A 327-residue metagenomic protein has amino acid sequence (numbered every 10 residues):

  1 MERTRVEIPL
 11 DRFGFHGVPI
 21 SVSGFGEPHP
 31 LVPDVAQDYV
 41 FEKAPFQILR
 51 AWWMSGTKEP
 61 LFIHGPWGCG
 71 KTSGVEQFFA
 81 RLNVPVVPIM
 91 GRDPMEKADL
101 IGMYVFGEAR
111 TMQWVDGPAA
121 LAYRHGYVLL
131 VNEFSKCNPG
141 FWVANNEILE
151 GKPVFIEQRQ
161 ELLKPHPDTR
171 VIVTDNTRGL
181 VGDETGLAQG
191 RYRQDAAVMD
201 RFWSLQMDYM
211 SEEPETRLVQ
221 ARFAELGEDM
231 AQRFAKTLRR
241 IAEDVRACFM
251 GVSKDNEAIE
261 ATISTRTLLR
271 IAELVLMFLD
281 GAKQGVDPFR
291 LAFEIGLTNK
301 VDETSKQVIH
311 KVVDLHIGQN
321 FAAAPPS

Functional and structural regions predicted by a protein language model:
M1-S327: C-terminal regulatory/interaction module of P-loop NTP-utilizing enzymes
